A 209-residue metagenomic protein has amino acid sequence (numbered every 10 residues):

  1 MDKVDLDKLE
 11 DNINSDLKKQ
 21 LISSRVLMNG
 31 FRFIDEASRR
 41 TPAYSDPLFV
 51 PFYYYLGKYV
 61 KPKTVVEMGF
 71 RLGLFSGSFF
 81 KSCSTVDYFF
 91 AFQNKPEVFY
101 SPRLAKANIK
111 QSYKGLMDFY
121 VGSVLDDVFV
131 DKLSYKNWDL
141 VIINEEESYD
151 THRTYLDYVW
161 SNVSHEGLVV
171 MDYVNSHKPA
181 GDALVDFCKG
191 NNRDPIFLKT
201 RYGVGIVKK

Functional and structural regions predicted by a protein language model:
M1-D2, Y44, L48, S148: Intrinsic-disorder/low-complexity, polar/charged segments
M1-Q20: N-terminal auxiliary segments of SAM/dcSAM-dependent transferases
N14-V60: Class I SAM-dependent methyltransferase Rossmann-like catalytic core, especially the SAM/SAH-binding loop
R39, V50-K209: S-adenosylmethionine/decaboxylated-SAM
